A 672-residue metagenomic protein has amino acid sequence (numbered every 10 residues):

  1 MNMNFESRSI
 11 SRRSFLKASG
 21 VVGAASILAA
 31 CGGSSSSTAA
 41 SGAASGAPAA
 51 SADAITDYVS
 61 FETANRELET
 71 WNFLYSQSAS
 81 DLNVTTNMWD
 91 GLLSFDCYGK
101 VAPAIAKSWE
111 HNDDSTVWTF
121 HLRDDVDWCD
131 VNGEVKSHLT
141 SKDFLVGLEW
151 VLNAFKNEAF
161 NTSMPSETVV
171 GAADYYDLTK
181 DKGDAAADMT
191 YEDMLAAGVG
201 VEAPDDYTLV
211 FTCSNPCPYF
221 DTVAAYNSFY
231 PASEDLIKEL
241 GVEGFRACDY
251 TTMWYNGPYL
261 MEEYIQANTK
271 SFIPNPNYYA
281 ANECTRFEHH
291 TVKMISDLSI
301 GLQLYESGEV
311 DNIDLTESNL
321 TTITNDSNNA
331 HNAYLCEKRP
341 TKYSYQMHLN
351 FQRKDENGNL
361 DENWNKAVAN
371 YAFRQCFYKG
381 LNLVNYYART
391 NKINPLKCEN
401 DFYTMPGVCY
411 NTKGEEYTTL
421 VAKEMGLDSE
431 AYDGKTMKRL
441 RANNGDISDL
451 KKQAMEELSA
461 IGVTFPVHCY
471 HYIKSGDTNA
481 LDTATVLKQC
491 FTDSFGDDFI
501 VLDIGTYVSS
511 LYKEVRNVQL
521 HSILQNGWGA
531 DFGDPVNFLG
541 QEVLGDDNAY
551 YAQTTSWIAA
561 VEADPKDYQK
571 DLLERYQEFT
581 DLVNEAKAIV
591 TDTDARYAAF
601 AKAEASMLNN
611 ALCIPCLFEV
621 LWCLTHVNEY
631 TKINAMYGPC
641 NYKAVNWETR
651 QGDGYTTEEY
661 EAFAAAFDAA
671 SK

Functional and structural regions predicted by a protein language model:
M1-I10, S14, A18-A30: N-terminal secretory signal peptides
C31-G33, N65, S318-I447, K570-Y576 (+1 more regions): Local pocket/hinge segments that shape ligand/substrate recognition
G32-S41: Bacterial lipoprotein signal-peptidase II cleavage site
F61-D113, W254: N-terminal lobe/hinge region of extracytoplasmic solute-binding protein
K107-E167, G171, V210, G301-L304 (+2 more regions): Aromatic- and charge-enriched surface segment that lines or borders ligand/interaction sites
G183-M189, M194-G198, P204-Y207, T212-T291 (+2 more regions): Gly/Pro-rich hinge or "lid" segments in bacterial periplasmic/extracellular proteins
Q266, N394-P395, S429-A530, R575 (+1 more regions): Ligand/substrate-recognition segments at binding pockets and active sites
C376-A422, S475, N479-Q489, K513-K672: Detector for C-terminal structural segments
